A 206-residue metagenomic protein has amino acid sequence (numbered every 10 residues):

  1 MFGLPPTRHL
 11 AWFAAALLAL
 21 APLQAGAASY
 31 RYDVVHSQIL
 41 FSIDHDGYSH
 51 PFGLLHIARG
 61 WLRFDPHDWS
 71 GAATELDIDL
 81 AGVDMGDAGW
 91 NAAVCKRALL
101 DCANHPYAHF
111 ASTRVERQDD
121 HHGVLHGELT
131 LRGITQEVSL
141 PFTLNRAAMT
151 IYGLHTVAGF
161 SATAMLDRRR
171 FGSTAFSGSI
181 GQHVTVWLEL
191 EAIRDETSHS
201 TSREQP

Functional and structural regions predicted by a protein language model:
F2-F13: Bacterial N-terminal signal peptides that target proteins for export
L20-P22: N-terminal signal peptide c-region/cleavage motif recognized by signal peptidases
A25-P206: Low-complexity, acidic/polar, glycine-enriched regions of mature
